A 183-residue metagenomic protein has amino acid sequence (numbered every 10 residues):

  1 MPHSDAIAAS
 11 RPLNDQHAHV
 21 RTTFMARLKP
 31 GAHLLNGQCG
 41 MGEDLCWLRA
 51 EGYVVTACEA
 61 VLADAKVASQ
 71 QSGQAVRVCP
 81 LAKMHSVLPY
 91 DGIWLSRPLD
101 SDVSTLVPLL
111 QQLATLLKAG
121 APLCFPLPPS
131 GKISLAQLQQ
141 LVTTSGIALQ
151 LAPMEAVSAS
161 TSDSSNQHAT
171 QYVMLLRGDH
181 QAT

Functional and structural regions predicted by a protein language model:
L13-G31: Conserved alpha-helix/loop element of class I SAM-dependent methyltransferases that forms part of the SAM/SAH-binding
P30-G40: Conserved class I S-adenosyl-L-methionine
M41-K83: Class I SAM-dependent methyltransferase SAM/SAH-binding core
A82-I93: A short acidic, Gly/Pro-enriched loop at the edge of an enzyme's catalytic core that lines a small-molecule cofactor
D91-T105: A short SAM/SAH-binding and catalytic strip from SAM-dependent methyltransferases
V107-A119: A short glycine-rich, Lys/Arg-flanked "PGG" loop and its adjoining helix->strand segment in the class I
G120-P128: Conserved beta-strand signature within the Rossmann-like core of class I S-adenosyl-L-methionine
S158-T183: Core SAM-dependent methyltransferase catalytic element
